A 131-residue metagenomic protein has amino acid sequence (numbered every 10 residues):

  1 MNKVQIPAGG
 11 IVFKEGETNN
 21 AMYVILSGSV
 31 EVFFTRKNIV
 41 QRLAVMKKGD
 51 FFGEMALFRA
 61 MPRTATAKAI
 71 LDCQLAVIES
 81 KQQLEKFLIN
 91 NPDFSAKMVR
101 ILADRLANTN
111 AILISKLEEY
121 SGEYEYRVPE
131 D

Functional and structural regions predicted by a protein language model:
M1-F33: Regulatory nucleotide-sensing modules
I11, A44-M98: Cyclic-nucleotide recognition modules
F13, N20, V32, G53 (+2 more regions): Short, electropositive, low-hydrophobicity segments enriched in small/polar residues
R36-N38: Solvent-exposed strand-loop boundary residues in beta-sheet-rich modules
V40-R42: Short, mixed charged/polar active-site loops that provide acid/base catalysis or chelate metal/phosphate cofactors
Q83-E123: A small-molecule sensor/coupling module
E123-R127, D131: Helix-rich terminal scaffold detector
